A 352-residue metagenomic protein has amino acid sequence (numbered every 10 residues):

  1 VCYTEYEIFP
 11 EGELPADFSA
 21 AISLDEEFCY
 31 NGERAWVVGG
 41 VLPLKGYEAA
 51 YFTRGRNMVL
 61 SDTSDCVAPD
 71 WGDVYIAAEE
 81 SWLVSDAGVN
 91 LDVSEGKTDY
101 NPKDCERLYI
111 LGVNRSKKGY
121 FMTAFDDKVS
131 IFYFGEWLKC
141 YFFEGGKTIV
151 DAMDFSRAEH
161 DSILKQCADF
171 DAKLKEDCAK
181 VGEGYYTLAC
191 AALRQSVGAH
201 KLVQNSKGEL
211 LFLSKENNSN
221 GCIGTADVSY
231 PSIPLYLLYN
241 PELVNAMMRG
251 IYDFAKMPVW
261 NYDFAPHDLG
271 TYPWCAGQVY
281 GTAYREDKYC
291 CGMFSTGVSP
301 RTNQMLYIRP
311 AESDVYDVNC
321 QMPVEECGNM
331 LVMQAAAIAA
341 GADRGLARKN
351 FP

Functional and structural regions predicted by a protein language model:
C2-P10: Short, well-ordered beta-strand segments enriched in hydrophobic/aromatic residues
Y6, A49, M330-V332: Mature, folded catalytic cores of secreted/periplasmic enzymes
F9-G224, P241-N245, Y252-P258: Acidic/polar, glycine-enriched structural segments that form the non-catalytic walls/loops of the carbohydrate-binding
P10, R115-G119, L138-I163, G221-P352: Aromatic-rich carbohydrate-recognition surfaces in CAZymes
